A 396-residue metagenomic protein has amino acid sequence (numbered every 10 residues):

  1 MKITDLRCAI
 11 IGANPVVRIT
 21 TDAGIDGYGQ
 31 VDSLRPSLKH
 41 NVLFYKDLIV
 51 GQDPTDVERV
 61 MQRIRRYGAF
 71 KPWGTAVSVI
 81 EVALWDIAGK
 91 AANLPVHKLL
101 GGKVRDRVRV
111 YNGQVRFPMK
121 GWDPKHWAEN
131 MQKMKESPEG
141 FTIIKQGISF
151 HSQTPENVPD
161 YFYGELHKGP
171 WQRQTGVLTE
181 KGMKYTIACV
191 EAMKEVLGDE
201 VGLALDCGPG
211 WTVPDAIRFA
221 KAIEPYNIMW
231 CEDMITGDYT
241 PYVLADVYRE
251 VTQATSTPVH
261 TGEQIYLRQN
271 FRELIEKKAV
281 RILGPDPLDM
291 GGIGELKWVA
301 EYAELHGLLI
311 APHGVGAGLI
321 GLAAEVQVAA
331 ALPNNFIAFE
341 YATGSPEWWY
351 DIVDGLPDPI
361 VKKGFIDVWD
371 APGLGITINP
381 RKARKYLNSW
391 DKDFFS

Functional and structural regions predicted by a protein language model:
M1-G29, S345-V353, D393: Structured beta-strand/loop patches that form or line metal/cofactor-binding pockets in enzymes
I3, G24, I80, N93 (+7 more regions): Conserved, mostly hydrophobic/aromatic
I11-A13, D26, Q30-P36, A69 (+2 more regions): Glycine-rich phosphate/pyrophosphate-binding beta-alpha loops
T20-L94: Metal- or metallocofactor-binding catalytic centers and their adjacent structured scaffolds across diverse enzyme
K39-H40, Y45-D47, Q52, R59 (+4 more regions): Shared catalytic-loop signature of beta/alpha-barrel
W73-H97, G101-V110, V115-W127: Hydrophobic alpha-helical hairpins/lids featuring a short glycine-rich hinge
R107, N112-V251: Metal-dependent enolase-superfamily TIM-barrel catalytic cores that perform enediolate-based chemistry
P372-S396: Extended hydrophobic packing segments that form well-structured cores
